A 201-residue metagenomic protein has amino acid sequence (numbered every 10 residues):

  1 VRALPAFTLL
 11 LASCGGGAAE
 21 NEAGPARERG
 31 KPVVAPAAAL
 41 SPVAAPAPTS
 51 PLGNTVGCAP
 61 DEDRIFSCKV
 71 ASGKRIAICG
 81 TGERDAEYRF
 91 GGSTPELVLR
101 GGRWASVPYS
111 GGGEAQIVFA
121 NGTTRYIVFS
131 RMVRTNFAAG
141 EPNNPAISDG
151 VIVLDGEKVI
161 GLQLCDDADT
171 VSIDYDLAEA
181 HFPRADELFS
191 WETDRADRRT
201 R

Functional and structural regions predicted by a protein language model:
V1-A12: Sec-dependent bacterial lipoprotein signal peptides
C14-A18: Bacterial signal peptide processing site
A19-A47: Low-complexity, Pro/Thr/Ser/Glu-rich flexible segments characteristic of extracytoplasmic/periplasmic regions
A37-S106, Q116: N-terminal secretory signal peptides
V70-I78, A120-G140: Charged, amphipathic alpha-helical segments
G73, G112-E114, A146-S148: Short, surface-exposed coil-to-beta transition loops
E83-G92, N144-D155: Short polybasic amphipathic segments
G156-R201: C-terminal partner/receptor-binding element of secreted or periplasmic proteins
